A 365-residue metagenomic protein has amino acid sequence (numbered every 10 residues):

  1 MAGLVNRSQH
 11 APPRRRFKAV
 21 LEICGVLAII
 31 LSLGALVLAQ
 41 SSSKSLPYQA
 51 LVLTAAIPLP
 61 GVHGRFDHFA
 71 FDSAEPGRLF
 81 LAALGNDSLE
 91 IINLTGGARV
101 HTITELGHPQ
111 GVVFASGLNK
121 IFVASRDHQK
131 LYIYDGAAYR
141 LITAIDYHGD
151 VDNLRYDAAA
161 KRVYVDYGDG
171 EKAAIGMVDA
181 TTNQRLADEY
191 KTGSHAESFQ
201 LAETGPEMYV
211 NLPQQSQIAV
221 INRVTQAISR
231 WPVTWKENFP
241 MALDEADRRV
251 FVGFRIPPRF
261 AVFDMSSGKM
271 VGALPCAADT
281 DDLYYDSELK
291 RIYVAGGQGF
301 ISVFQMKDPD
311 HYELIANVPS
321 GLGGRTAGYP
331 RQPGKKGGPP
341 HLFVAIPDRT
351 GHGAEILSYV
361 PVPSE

Functional and structural regions predicted by a protein language model:
M1-A19: N-terminal secretory signal peptides that target proteins for export/translocation
N6, I30, A39-S43: Intrinsically disordered, low-complexity segments
R7-A11, L33, P58: Helix-centric, low-specificity signal for extended rod-like, repetitive segments
A11-P13, A28, H63: Compositionally biased, intrinsically disordered low-complexity regions
P12-R15, L21, G25, S43 (+2 more regions): Intrinsically disordered, low-complexity segments enriched in glycine/proline and serine/threonine
I23-A35: Bacterial N-terminal signal peptides
A35-E365: Predominantly soluble domains enriched in secretory-pathway, periplasmic, or organellar proteins
